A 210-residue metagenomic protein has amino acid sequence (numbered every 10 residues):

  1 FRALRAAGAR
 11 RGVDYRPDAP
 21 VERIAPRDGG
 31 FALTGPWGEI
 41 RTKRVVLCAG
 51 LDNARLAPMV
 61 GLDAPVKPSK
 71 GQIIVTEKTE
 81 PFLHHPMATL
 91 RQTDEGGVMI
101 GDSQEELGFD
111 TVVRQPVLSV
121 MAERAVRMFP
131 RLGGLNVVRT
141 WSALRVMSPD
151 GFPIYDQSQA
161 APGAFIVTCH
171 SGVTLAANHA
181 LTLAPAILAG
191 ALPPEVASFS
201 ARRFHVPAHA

Functional and structural regions predicted by a protein language model:
F1, N53, L118-A122, F152 (+2 more regions): A general structural signal for well-ordered alpha-helical segments in protein cores
F1-A7, V112-P116, T174: Short beta-strand to alpha-helix junction loop
F1-K43, D52: Helical element adjacent to the flavin cofactor pocket in flavoenzyme catalytic cores
F1-R11, S103-L107, P162-C169: Helix-loop-beta segment of a Rossmann-like dinucleotide-binding subdomain
Y15, V21, A64, L135-V137: Generic structural signal for residues in well-ordered beta-strands
G35, E39-F82: Central helical "cap/lid" subdomain
E77-P162: Active-site lid/adjacent beta-loop-alpha segment flanking the redox-cofactor pocket in flavoenzymes
F129-A210: C-terminal catalytic lobe of FAD-dependent flavoproteins
